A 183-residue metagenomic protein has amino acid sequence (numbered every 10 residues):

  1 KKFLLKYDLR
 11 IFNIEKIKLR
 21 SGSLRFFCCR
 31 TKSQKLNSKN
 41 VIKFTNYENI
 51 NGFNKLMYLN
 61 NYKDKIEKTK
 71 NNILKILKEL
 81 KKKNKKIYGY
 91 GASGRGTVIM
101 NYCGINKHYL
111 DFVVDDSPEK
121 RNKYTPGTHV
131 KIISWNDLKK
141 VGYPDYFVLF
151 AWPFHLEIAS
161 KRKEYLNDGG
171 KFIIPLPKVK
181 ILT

Functional and structural regions predicted by a protein language model:
K1-I11: Short alpha-helix
F3, S21-K65: Flexible, glycine-/basic-rich loop-and-beta segments that form/coincide with the SAM-dependent methyltransferase
K65-K83: A short, well-structured juxtamembrane/interface segment
L80-N101: Glycine-rich adenosine-cofactor-binding loop
V98-D111: Substrate-recognition/cap helix-loop segment adjacent to the acidic, metal-dependent catalytic center of Asp-based
D111-T125, F172-T183: Short, flexible loop segments at boundaries between secondary-structure elements
H129-T183: Phosphate-bearing ligand-interacting subdomains that bind or position ATP/ADP/UDP/GDP/NAD(P) or nucleotide-linked
